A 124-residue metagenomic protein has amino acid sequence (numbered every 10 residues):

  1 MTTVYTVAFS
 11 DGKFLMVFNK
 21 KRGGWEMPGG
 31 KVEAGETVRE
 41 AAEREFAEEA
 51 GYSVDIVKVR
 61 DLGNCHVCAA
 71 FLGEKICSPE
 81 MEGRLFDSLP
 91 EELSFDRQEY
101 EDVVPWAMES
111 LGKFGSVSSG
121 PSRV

Functional and structural regions predicted by a protein language model:
M1-F14: Conserved N-terminal beta-strand and adjoining loop/helix that marks the start of the Nudix/MutT-like hydrolase domain
S10-D11, K21, L62: Structural motif
D11-K13, F71-I76, L89-E91: Short loop segments at secondary-structure junctions
V17: Conserved active-site beta-strand element of glycosyltransferases/polysaccharide synthases
R22-G24, E74-K75: Short, surface-exposed beta-strand-loop junctions and turns on beta-sheet-rich folds
M27-R60: The catalytic Nudix box helix
G51-C77, M81: Active-site segment of metal-dependent pyrophosphate-handling enzymes, primarily the Nudix hydrolase catalytic core
P79-V124: Nudix hydrolase/Nudix homology domain
